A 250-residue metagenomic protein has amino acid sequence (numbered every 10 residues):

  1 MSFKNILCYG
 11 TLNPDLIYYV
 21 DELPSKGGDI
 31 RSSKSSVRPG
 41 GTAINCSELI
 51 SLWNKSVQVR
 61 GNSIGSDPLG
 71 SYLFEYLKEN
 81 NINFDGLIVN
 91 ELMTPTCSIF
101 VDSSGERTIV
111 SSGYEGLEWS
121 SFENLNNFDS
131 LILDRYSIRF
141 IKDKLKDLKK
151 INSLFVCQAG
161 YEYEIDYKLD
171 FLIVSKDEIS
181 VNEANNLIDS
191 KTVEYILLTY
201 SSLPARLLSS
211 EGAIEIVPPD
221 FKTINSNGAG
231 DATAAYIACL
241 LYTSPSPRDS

Functional and structural regions predicted by a protein language model:
M1-R60, T223: Glycine-rich phosphate/adenosyl-contacting loop at the front of the ribokinase-like
S2-L12, N62, F74-L92, F100-E215: Ribokinase/PfkB-type carbohydrate-kinase core domain
V37-A43, D220-I237, R248: Short glycine/threonine-rich catalytic loop with a Thr-x-Gly-x-Asp
L49, Y76, L240: Rossmann-fold NAD(P)-dependent oxidoreductase module
R206-P218, D231-A238: Short histidine
Y242-D249: Conserved small/polar residues in nucleotide/adenosyl-binding loops
